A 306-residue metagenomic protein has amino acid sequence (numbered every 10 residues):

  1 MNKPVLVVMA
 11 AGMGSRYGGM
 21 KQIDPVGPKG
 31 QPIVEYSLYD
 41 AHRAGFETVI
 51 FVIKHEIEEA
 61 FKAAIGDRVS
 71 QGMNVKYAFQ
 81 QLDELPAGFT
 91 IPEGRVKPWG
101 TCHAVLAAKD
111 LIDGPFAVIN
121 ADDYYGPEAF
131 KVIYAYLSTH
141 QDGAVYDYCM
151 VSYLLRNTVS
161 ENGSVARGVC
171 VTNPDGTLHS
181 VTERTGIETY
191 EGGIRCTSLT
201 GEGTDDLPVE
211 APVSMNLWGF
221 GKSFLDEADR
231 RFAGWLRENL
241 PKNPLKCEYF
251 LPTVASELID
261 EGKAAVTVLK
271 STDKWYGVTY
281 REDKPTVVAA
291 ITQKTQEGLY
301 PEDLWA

Functional and structural regions predicted by a protein language model:
N2-G66, V75, Q80, G114: N-terminal glycine-rich phosphate-binding loop and ensuing alpha1 helix
A64-D83, Q141-Y146, N157: A glycine-rich helix N-cap at a beta->alpha junction
V69-G114: Short phosphate-binding loop-to-helix
A87-P98, G163-G168, E282-T286: Short, surface-exposed amphipathic charged segments that create phosphate/polyanion-binding patches used for binding
G114-Y124: Short beta-strand-to-loop acidic/aromatic patch adjacent to the donor-nucleotide binding site
Y125-G126, F220: Hydrophobic/aromatic residue at the end of a short beta strand that borders the catalytic acidic motif
P127-M215: Conserved core of the sugar-phosphate nucleotidyltransferase
T172-P174, V181-A306: Conserved alpha/beta core of the MobA/IspD/sugar-nucleotide pyrophosphorylase nucleotidyltransferase superfamily
